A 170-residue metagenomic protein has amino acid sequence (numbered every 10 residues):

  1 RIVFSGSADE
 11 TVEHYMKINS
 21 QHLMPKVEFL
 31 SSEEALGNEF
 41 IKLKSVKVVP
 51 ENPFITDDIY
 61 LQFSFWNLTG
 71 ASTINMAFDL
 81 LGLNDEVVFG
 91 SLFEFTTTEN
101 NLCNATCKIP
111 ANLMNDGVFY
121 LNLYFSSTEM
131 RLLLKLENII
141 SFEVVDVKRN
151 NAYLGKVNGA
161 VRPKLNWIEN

Functional and structural regions predicted by a protein language model:
R1-N170: Localized sequence-composition bias
